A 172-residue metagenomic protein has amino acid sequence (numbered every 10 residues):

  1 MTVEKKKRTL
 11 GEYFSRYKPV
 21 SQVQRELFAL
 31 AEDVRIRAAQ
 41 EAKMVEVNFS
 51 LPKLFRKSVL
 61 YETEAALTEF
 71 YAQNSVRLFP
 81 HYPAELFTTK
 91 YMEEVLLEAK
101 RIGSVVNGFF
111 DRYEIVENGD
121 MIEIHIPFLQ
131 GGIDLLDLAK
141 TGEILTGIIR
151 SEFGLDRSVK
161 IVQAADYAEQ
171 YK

Functional and structural regions predicted by a protein language model:
M1-K172: Intrinsically disordered, low-complexity basic tails and flexible linkers associated with large NTP-driven
